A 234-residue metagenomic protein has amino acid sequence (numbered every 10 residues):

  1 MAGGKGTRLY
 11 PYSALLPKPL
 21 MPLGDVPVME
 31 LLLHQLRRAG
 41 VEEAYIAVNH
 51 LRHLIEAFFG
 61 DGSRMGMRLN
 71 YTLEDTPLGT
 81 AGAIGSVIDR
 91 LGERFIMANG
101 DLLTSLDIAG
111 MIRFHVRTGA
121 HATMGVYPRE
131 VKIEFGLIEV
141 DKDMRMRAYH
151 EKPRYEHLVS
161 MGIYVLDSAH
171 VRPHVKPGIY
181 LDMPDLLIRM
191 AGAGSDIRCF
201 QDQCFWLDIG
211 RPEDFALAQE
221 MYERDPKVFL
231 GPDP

Functional and structural regions predicted by a protein language model:
M1-H53: N-terminal glycine-rich phosphate-binding loop and ensuing alpha1 helix
L9, I55-F59, A218: Hydrophobic packing residues within well-ordered alpha-helices of enzyme cores
L20, L137-V140, L187, C199: A structural signal for short hydrophobic beta-strand segments in well-ordered beta-sheet cores
E30, A81, P184: Glycine-rich phosphate-binding loop at the start of an alpha helix
E42-A44, H121-A122, D196: Residues at the starts of beta-strands that form the adenosine-phosphate
E56-A57, D61-K142, P173-V175: Conserved beta-loop-beta/alpha segment of the NTase-like Rossmann-fold superfamily that binds/positions NTPs
F95-I96, L103, A109-V116, R129-K132 (+1 more regions): Catalytic-core segments of class I nucleotidyltransferases/pyrophosphorylases that form NMP-activated intermediates
